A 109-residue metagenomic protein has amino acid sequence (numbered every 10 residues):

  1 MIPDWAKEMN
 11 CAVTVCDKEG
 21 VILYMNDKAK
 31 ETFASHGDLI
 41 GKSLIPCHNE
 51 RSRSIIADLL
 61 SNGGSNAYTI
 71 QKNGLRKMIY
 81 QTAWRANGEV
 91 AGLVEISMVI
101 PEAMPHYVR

Functional and structural regions predicted by a protein language model:
M1-M25: Sensory modules in modular signal-transduction proteins
K28-R109: Sensory/regulatory domains in signal-transduction proteins
